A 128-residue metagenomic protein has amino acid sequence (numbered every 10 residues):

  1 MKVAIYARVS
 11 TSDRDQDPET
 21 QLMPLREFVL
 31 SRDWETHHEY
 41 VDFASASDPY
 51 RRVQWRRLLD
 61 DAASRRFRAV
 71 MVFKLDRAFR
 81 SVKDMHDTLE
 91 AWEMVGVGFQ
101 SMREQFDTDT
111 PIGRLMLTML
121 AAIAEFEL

Functional and structural regions predicted by a protein language model:
M1-L128: Short, structured surface patches at the beginning of a domain
